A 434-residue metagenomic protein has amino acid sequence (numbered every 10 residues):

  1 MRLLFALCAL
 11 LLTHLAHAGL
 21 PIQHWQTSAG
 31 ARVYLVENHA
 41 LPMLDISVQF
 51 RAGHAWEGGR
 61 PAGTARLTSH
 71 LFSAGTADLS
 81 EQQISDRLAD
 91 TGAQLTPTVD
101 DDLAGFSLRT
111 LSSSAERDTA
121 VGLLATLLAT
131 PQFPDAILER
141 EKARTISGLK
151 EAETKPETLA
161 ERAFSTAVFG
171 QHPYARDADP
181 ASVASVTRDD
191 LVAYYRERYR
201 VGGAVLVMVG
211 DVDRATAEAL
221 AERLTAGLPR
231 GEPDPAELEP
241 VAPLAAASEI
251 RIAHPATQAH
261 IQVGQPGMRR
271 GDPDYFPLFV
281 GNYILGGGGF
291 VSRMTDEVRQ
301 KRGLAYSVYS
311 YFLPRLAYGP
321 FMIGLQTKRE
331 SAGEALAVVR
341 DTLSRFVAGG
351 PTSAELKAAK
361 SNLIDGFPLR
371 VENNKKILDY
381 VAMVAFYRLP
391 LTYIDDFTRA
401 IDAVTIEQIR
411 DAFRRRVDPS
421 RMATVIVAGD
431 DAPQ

Functional and structural regions predicted by a protein language model:
M1-L4: Positively charged n-region of N-terminal signal peptides that target proteins for export
T13-L15: N-terminal signal peptide c-region/cleavage motif recognized by signal peptidases
A18-P42: N- or domain-start disorder-to-order transition segments that initiate the globular core
V36, L41-L67, E81-L127, K142 (+6 more regions): M16 family metallopeptidases and their MPP-like homologs
G75-D78, L128-A136, A348: Short, polar/flexible loop-turn hinges at active-site or ligand-entry regions and domain interfaces
A175, V201, V205-R269, I426-Q434: An aromatic/glycine/proline-enriched structural segment found at the starts of mature extracellular/organellar domains
